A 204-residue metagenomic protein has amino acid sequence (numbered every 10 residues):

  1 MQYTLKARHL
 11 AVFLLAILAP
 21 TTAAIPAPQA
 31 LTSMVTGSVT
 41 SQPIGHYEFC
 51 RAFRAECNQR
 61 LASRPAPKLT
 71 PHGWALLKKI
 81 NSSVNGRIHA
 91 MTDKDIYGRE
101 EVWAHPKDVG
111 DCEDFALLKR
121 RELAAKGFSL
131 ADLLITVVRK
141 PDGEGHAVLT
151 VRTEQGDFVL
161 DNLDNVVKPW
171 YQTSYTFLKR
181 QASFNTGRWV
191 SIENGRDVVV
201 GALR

Functional and structural regions predicted by a protein language model:
Q2, A24-R204: A structural boundary/capping signal
Q2-A11: Bacterial N-terminal signal peptides that target proteins for export
L10-V12, L123-A124: General helical structural elements
A11-P20: Bacterial N-terminal signal peptides
